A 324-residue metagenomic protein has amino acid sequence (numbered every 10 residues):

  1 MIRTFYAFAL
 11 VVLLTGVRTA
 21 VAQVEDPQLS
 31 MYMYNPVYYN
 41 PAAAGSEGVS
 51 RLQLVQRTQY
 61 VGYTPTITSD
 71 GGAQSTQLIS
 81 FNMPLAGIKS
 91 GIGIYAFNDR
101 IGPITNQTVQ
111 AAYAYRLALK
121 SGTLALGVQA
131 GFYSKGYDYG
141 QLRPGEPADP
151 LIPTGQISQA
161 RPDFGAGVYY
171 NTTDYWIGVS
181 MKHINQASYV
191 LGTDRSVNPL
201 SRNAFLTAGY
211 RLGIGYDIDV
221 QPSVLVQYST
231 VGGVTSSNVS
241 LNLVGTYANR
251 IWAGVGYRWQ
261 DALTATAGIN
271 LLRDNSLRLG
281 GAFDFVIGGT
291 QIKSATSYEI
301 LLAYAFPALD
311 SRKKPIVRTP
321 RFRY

Functional and structural regions predicted by a protein language model:
M1-D26, L243, F322-Y324: Bacterial Sec-dependent N-terminal signal peptides
Q23-Y324: Subset of outer-membrane beta-barrel
